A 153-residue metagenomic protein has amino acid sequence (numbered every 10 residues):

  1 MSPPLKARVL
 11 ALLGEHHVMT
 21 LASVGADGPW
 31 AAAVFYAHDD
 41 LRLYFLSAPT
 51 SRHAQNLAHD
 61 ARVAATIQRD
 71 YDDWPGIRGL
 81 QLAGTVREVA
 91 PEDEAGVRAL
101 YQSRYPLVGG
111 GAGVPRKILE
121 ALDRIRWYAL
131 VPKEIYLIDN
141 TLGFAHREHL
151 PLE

Functional and structural regions predicted by a protein language model:
M1-V18: Extreme N-terminal tail/first-helix region
L13-G14, A58-H59, Q102: Alpha-helix boundary recognition
H16-P49, Q55-L57, V63-R69, I77-L82: Short beta-strand segments
H17-V18, R62, P106, I135: Generic structural signal for secondary-structure transition and capping sites
P49-T50, K133: A generic "binding-loop/recognition-motif" signal
S51-H53, D72, G143-A145: Short, surface-exposed beta-strand-loop junctions and turns on beta-sheet-rich folds
Q68-D72, I135: Short beta-turn/strand-loop junction motif enriched in small, turn-promoting residues
I77-E153: Charged, gly/pro-rich active-site loop segments
